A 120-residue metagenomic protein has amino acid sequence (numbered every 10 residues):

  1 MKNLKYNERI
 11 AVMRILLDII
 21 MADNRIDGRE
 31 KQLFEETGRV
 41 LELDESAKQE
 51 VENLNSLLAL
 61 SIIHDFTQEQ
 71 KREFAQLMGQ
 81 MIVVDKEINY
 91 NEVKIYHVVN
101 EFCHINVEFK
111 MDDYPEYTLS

Functional and structural regions predicted by a protein language model:
M1-S120: Small-residue-enriched hydrophobic alpha-helices in membranes
